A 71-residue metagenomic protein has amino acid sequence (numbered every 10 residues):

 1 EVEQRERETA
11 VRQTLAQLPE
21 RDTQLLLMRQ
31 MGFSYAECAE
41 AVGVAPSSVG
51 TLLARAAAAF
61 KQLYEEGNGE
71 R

Functional and structural regions predicted by a protein language model:
E1-A16: Acidic, proline/glycine-rich intrinsically disordered inter-domain spacer in sigma factors
V11, Q24-L26: Short alpha-helical "packing" element that flanks the helix-turn-helix/winged-helix DNA-binding module
T14-Q17, M28, L63: Short amphipathic alpha-helical elements of helix-turn-helix/winged-helix folds
A16, E20-T23, M31-V49: Helix-turn-helix DNA-binding module
D22, V42-G67: DNA-recognition helix of helix-turn-helix
M28-M31, A54: Short amphipathic helical patch at the helix-1/turn junction of helix-turn-helix
G69-R71: Intrinsically disordered, low-complexity basic tails/linkers immediately adjacent to helix-turn-helix/homeobox/MYB/SANT
